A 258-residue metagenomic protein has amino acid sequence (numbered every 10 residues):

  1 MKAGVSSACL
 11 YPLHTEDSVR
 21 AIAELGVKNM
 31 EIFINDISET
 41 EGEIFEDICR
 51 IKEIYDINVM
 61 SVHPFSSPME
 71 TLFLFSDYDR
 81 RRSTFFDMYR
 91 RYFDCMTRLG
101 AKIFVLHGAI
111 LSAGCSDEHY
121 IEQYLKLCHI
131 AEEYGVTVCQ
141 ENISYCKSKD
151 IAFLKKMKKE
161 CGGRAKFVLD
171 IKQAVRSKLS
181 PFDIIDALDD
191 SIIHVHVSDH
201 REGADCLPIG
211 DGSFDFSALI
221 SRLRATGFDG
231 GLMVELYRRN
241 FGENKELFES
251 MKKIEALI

Functional and structural regions predicted by a protein language model:
M1-G4, Y11-G26, G100-A101, D150-L169 (+1 more regions): Histidine-acidic metal/acid-base catalytic patches
M1-R91, T97, E132, K166 (+2 more regions): N-terminal pre-domain/capping segments
S6-L10, F33-I37, P64-S67, A109-L111 (+4 more regions): Active-site beta-loop-alpha junctions enriched in small/polar residues
E16-D17, I54, T71-K166: Active-site acidic/histidine proton-transfer and metal-coordination neighborhood in alpha/beta enzyme cores
K28-N29, N58, K102, T137 (+1 more regions): Residue-level detector of anion-binding/catalytic polar loops
E31, S61, V105, C139 (+2 more regions): Conserved beta-strand positions in the central sheet of alpha/beta enzyme cores
G42-E43, F73-F75, R80, G114-H119 (+3 more regions): Short, solvent-exposed loop/turn segments at secondary-structure boundaries
D47-I54, Q123-I130, D183-I184, A218-R222: Catalytic-core regions built around general acid/base machinery
